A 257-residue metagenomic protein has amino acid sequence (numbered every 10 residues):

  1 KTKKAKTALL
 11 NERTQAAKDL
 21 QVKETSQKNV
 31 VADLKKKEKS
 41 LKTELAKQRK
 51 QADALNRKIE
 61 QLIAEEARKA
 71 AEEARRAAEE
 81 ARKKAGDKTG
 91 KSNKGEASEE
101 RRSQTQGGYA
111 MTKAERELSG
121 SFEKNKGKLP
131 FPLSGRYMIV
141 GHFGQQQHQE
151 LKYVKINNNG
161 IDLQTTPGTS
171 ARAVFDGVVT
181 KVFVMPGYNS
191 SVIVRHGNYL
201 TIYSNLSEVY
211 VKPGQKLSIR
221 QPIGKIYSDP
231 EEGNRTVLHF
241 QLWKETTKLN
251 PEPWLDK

Functional and structural regions predicted by a protein language model:
K1-A97, T105: Alpha-helical oligomerization segments with coiled-coil/rod-like character
A16, A171-V178, V211-K225: Short, well-structured beta-strand-loop connectors
A78-R136: Long, low-complexity, acidic/serine-threonine-proline-glutamine-glycine-rich intrinsically disordered tracts that serve
G107-G127, V140-R172, H196-G197, V237 (+1 more regions): Short glycine/threonine/proline-enriched tight-turn/helix- or strand-capping micro-motif at secondary-structure
F131-G141, T169-V179, R220: Generic structural motif
H142, V182-F183, I226-D229: Residue-level recognition of beta-strand microenvironments
A173-E208: Zn2+-dependent peptidoglycan hydrolase active-site motif and core
V192-R195, P213-K257: Conserved, short, structured surface segments that act as functional micro-motifs
